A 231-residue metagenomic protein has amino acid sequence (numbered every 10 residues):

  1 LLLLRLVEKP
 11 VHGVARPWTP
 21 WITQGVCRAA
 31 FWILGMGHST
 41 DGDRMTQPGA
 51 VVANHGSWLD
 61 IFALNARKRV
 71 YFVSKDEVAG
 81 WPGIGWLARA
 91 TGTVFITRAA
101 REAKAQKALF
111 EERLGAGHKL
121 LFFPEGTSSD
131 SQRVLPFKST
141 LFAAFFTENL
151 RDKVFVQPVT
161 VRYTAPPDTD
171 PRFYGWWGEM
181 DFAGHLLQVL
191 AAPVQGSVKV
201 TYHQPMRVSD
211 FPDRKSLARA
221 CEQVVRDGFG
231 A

Functional and structural regions predicted by a protein language model:
L2-W21, F31-I33, P48-R101, D152: Catalytic core of membrane glycerolipid acyltransferases/transacylases, capturing the structured, soluble-facing
G13-R16, V78, T127-D130, R207-V208: Short histidine/acidic/glycine/proline-rich micro-motifs that form metal- and phosphate-coordinating active-site loops
I22-G49, F110: A short, well-structured juxtamembrane/interface segment
P48-A50, K119-F123, F155: Residue-level preference for the first positions of well-ordered beta-strands
G83-G85, S131-K215: A cross-family acyltransferase "interaction/gating" segment
F95-T97, H203-S209, Q223: Polar-ligand-bearing catalytic/cofactor-coordination segments of membrane-embedded or membrane-tethered inner-membrane
F110-E111, H118-L120, G126-F137: Soluble extracytoplasmic domains of inner/organellar membrane proteins
R207, L217-A218, G228-A231: Membrane-proximal, solvent-exposed terminal domains/tails of membrane-associated proteins
